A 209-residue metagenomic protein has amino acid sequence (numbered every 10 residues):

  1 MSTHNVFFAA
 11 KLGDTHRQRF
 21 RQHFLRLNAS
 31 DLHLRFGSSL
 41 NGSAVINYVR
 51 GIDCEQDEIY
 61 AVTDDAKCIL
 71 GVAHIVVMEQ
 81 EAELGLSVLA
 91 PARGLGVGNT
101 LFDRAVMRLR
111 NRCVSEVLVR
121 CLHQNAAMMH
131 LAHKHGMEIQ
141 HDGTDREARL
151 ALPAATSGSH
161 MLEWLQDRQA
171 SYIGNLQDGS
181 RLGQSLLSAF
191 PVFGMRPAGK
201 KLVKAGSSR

Functional and structural regions predicted by a protein language model:
M1-H4, S87, R120-C121, A127-R209: Terminal substrate-recognition subdomain of acyl/acetyltransferases
V6-R19: A short beta-loop-alpha structural element at the N-terminal edge of CoA-dependent acyl/N-acetyltransferase catalytic
R26, L34-E83: Acetyl-CoA-dependent GNAT
T63, G85-G94, L122: A short, internal acetyl-CoA/4′-phosphopantetheine-binding micro-motif in the GNAT/acyltransferase core
V76-L86, R93, H141-T144: A conserved beta-turn-beta hairpin within the catalytic core of GNAT-like acetyltransferases that forms part
V88, G94-R108, E116, A126-H130 (+1 more regions): Conserved acetyl-CoA-binding loop-helix of GNAT-fold acetyltransferases
